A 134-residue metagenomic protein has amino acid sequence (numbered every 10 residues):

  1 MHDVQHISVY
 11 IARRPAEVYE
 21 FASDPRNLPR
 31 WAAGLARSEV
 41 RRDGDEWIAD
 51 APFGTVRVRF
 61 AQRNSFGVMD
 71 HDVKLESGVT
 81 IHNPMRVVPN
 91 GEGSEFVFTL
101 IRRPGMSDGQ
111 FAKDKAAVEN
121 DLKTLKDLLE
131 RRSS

Functional and structural regions predicted by a protein language model:
M1-R41: Hydrophobic ligand-binding cavity/cleft-lining segments
V4-H6, G54-R57, V79-P84: Short, surface-exposed coil-to-beta transition loops
A12-A16, A61-S65, V87-E95: A short, structured loop/turn motif at beta-sheet edges
V18-A22, L28, F60, H71 (+2 more regions): Hydrophobic pocket/interface hotspot
S38-V40, F60, M85-V87: A structural signal for short hydrophobic beta-strand segments in well-ordered beta-sheet cores
R41-R42, S65-H71: Short Pro/Gly-enriched beta-strand edge/turn motifs at strand-loop
E46-P52, M69-E76: Short beta-strand segments that buttress and anchor functional surface loops
V73-S134: Beta-strand/loop substructures that line and gate deep hydrophobic ligand-binding cavities in soluble
